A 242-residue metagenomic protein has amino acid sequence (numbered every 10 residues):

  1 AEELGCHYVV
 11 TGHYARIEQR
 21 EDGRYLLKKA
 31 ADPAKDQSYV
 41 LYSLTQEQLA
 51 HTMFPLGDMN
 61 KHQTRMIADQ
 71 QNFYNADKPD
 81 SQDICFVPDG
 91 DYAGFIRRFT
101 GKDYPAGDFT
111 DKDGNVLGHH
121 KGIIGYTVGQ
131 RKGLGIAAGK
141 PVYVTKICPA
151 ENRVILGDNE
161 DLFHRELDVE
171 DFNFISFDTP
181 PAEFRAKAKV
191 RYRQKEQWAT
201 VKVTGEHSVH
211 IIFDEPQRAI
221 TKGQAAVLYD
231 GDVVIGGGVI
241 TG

Functional and structural regions predicted by a protein language model:
A1-V234, V239-G242: Nucleotide-activated chemistry modules centered on ATP-dependent adenylation/adenylyltransferase
